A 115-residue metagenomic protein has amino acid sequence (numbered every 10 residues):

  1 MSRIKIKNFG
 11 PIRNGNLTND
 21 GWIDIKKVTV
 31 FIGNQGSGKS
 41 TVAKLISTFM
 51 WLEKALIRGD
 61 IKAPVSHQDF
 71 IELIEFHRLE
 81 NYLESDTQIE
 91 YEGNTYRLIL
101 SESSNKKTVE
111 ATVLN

Functional and structural regions predicted by a protein language model:
M1-N115: P-loop NTPase switch/coupling surface
